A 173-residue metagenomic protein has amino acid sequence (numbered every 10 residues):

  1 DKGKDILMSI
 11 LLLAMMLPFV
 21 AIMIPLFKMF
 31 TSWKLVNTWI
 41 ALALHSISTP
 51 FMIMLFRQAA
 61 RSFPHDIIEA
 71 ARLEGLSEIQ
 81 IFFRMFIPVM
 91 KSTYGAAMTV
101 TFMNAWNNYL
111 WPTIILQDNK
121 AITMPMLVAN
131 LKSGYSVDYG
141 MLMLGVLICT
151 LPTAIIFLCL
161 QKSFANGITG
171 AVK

Functional and structural regions predicted by a protein language model:
D1-K173: A structural signal for multi-pass alpha-helical bundles of membrane permease subunits that mediate small-molecule
